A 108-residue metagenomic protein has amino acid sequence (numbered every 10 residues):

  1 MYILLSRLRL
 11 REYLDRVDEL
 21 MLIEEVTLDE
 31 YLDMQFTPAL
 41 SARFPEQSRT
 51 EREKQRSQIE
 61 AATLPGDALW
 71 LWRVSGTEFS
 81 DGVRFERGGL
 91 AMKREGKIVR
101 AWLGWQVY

Functional and structural regions predicted by a protein language model:
M1-E51: N-terminal export/targeting and maturation segments
A42-Y108: Functional cores of ribonucleases/endoribonucleases
